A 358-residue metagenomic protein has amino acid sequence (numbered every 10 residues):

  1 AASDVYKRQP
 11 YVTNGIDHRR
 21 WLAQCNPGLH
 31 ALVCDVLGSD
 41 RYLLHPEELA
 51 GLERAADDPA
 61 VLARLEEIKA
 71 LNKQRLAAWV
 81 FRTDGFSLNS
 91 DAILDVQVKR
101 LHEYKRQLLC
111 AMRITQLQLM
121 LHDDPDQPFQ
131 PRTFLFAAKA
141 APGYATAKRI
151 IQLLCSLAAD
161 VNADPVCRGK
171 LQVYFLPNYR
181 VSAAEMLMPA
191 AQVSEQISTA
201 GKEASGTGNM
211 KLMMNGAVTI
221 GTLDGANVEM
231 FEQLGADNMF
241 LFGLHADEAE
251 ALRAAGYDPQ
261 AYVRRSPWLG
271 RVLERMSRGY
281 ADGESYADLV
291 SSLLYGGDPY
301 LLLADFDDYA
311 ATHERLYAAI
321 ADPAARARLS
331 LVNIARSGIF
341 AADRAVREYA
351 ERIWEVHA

Functional and structural regions predicted by a protein language model:
A2-Y6: Short, small-residue-biased leader/transition segments that mark boundaries at the very start of proteins
K7-R8, V12, D17, N89-S90 (+8 more regions): Short, well-ordered loop/turn elements at secondary-structure boundaries
R8-G15, D164-L176, T222-D224, G243: A generic structural motif
Q9, P128-Q130, A138-A140, D160 (+5 more regions): C-terminal helix-loop subdomains that flank or include functional centers
T13-A55, P189-A190, I197-S330, I334-I339 (+2 more regions): Catalytic binding pocket for nucleotide-activated donors in carbohydrate/polymer assembly enzymes
T13-K99, E103-R106: Structured, charged N-terminal subsegments at the starts of enzyme catalytic cores and at intra-chain domain/subunit
A50-R64, F86-E103, P131-A147, R168-P177 (+6 more regions): Glycine- and acidic
A70-A184: Long, K/E/R/D-enriched contiguous segments that form extended
